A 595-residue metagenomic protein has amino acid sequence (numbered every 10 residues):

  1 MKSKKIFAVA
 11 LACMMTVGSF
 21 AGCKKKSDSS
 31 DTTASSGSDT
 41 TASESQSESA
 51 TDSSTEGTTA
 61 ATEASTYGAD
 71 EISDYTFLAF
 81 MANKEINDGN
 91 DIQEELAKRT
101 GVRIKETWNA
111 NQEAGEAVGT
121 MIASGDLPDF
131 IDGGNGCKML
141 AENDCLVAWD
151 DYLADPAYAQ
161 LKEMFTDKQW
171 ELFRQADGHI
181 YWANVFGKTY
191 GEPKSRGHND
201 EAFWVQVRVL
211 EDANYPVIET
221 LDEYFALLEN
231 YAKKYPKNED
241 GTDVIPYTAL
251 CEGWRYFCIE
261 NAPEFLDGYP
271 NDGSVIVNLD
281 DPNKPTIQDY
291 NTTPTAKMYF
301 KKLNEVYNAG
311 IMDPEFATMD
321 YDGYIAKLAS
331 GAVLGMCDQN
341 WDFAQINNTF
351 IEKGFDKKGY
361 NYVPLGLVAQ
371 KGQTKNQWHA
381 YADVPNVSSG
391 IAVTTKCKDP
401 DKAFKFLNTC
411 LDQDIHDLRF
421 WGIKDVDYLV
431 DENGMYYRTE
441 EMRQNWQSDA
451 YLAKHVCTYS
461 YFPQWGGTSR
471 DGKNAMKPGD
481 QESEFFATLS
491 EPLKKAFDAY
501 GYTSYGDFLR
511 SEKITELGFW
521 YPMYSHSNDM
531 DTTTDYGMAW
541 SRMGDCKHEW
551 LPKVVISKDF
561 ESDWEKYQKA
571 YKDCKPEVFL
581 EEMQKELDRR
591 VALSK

Functional and structural regions predicted by a protein language model:
K2-S3, A10-L11, M15, S19-K595: Extracytoplasmic/secretory soluble proteins
